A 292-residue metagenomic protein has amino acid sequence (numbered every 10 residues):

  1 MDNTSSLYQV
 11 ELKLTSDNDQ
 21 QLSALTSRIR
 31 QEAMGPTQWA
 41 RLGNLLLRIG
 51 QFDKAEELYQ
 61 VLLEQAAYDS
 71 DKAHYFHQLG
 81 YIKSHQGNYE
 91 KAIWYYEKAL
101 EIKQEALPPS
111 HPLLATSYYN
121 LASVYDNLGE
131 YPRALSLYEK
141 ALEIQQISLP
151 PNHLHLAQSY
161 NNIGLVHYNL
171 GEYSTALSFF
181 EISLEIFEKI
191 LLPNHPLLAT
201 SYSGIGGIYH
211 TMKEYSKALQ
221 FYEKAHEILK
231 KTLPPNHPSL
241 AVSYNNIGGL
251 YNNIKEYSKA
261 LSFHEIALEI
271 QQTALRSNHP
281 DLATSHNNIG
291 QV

Functional and structural regions predicted by a protein language model:
D2-L14: Short, solvent-exposed secondary-structure boundary/capping segments
S23-Q38, A66-A73: TPR-adjacent "capping" and linker segments in tetratricopeptide-repeat scaffold/adaptor proteins
G35-Q65, Y81-W94: Alpha-helical segment of the N-proximal tetratricopeptide repeat
A40-R48, D71-H85, P112-N127, L154-N169 (+3 more regions): Conserved alpha-helical positions within TPR/SEL1-like repeat arrays
L63-S70, E105-P109, I147-P151, K189-P193 (+2 more regions): Short coil/turn linkers that connect adjacent helices within long alpha-helical scaffolds, especially alpha-solenoid
